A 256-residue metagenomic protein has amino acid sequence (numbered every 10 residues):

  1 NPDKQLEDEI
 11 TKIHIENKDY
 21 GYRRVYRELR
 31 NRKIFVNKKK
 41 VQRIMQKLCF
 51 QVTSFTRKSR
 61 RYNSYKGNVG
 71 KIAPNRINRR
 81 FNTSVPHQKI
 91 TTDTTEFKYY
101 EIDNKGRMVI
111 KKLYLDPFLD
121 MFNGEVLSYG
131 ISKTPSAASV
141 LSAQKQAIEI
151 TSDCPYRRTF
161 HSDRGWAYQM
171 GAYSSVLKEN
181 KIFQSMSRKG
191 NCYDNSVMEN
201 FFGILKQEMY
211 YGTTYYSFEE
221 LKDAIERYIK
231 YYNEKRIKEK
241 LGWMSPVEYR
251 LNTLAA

Functional and structural regions predicted by a protein language model:
N1-V85, N191, V247-T253: Basic, flexible linker segments flanking DNA-binding modules in nucleic acid-interacting mobile-element proteins
I10, V25, V41, M45 (+11 more regions): Mobile genetic element proteins and their domesticated derivatives, centered on retroelements and DNA transposons
S64, N68, S162-R164, M170-G171 (+3 more regions): RNase H-like two-metal-ion nuclease catalytic core shared by retroviral integrases and related mobile-element nucleases
R79-L127, K133: An active-site-proximal beta-strand-loop segment
K111-K112, G130-D153: Active-site beta-loop-alpha junctions of metal-dependent nucleic acid enzymes, especially the RNase H-like/DDE
N123-Y129, Q184-S187, Y211-G212: Short small-residue beta-strand/loop micro-motif enriched in glycine and branched aliphatics
K178-I182, I204-A256: C-terminal domain-tail junction helix/linker
